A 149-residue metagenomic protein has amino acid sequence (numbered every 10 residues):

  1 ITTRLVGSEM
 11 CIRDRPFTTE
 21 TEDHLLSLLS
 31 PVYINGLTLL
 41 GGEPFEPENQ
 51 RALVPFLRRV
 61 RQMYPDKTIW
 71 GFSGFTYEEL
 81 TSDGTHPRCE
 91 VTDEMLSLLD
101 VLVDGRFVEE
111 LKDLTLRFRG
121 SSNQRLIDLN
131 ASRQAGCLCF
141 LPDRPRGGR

Functional and structural regions predicted by a protein language model:
I1-G7, C11-I12: Single conserved hydrophobic/aromatic residue that forms the stacking wall/gate of nucleotide- or nucleobase-binding
R13-T21, G42-N49: Conserved non-cysteine loop/helix-boundary elements of the Radical SAM core domain that shape
T21, S30-V32, R61-T68, G74-R149: Auxiliary Fe-S-binding modules of radical SAM enzymes
E22-L25, L53: Aromatic/hydrophobic pocket-lining residues that form the small-molecule binding cavity in soluble enzyme cores
H24-L26, V32, L39: Glycine/small-residue-rich loop that forms an oxyanion/phosphate-binding "nest" at active or ligand-binding sites
N35-V60: Conserved glycine-rich "GG(E/T)P / GGGxP" loop and the immediately following alpha-helix in the radical SAM core
